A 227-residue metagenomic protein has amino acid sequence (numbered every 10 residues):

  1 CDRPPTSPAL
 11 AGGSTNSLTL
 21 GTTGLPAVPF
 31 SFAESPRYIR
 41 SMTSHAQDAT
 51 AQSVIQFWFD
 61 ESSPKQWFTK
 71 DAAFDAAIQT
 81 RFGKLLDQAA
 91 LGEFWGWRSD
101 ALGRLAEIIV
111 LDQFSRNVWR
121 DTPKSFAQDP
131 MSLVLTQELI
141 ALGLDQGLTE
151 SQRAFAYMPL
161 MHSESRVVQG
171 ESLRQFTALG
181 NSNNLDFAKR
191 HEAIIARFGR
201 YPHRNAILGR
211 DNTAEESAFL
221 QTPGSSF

Functional and structural regions predicted by a protein language model:
T6-P8, G24, F30: Short, intrinsically disordered, low-complexity terminal segments
T6-S7, T15-L18: Ser/Thr/Pro/Gly-rich low-complexity, intrinsically disordered segments
G12-G13, G21-G24: Residue-identity detector for glycine
T22, R37-Y38: Short, positively charged and aromatic/hydrophobic N-terminal segments
F30-F32, Y38: Aromatic (phenylalanine/tyrosine) cluster motif
T43-L105, V110-D121, F126-F227: Intrinsically disordered, low-complexity activation-like regions
